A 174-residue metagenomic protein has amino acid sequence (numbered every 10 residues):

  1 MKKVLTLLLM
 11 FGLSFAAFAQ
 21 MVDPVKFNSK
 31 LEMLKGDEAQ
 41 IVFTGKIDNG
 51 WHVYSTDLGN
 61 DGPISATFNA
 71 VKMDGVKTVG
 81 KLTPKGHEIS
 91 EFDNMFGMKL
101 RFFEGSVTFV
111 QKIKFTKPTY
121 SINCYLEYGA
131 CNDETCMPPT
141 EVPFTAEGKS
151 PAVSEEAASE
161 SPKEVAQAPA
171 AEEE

Functional and structural regions predicted by a protein language model:
V4-A17: Sec-dependent N-terminal signal peptides
F18-E174: Extracellular/lumen-exposed scaffold segments
